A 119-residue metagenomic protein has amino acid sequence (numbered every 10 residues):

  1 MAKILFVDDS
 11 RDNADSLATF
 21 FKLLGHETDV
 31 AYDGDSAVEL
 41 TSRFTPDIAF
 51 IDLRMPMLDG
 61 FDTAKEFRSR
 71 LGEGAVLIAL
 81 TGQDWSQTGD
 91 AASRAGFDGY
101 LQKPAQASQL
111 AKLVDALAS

Functional and structural regions predicted by a protein language model:
R11-D29: Two-component/phosphorelay signaling modules centered on CheY-like receiver
Y32-S36, D59-T63: Acidic catalytic/metal-coordinating carboxylates
S42-F44, E66-G74, A95: Conserved phosphotransfer cores of two-component systems
F44-F50: Active-site beta3 strand of CheY-like receiver
M55: Receiver (REC) domain active-site loop signature in two-component systems and cognate sites in sensor histidine kinases
D62, D84-L101, K112: Alpha4 helix (beta4-alpha4-beta5 surface) of REC/receiver domains from two-component response regulators
A105-V114: C-terminal output helix
